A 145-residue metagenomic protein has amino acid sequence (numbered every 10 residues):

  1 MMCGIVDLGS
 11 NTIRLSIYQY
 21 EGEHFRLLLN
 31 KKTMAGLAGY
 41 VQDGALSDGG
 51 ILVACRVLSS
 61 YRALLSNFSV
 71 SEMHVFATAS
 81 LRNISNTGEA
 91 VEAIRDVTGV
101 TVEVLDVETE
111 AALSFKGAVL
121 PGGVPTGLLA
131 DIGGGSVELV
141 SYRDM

Functional and structural regions predicted by a protein language model:
M1-S10, S16-L129, V140-M145: Nucleotide/phosphate-binding catalytic cleft detector across ATP-hydrolyzing and phosphate-transferring enzymes
G135-S136: Active-site-adjacent helix-turn-beta-strand microarchitecture at beta-sheet edges that either contains or buttresses
